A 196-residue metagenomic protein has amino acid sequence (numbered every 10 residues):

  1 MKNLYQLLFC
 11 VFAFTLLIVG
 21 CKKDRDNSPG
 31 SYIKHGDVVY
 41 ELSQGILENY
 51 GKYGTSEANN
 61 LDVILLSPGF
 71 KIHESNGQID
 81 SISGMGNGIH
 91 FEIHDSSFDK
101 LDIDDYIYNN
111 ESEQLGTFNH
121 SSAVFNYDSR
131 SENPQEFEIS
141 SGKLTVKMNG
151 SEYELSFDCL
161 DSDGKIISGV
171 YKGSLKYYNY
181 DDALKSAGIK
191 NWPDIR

Functional and structural regions predicted by a protein language model:
M1-V19: Sec-dependent bacterial lipoprotein signal peptides
L16-Q44, N179-D182, K190-R196: Bacterial Sec-dependent N-terminal signal peptides
Y40-G54: N-terminal targeting signals for Sec/Tat export/insertion, comprising classic cleavable signal peptides
I46, D95-S97, I107, G150 (+1 more regions): A mature extracytoplasmic/lumenal domain signature
K52-K147: Surface-exposed helix/loop patches within compact recognition domains
G142-R196: C-terminal or internal capping secondary-structure element at the end of a domain, subdomain, or sheet
